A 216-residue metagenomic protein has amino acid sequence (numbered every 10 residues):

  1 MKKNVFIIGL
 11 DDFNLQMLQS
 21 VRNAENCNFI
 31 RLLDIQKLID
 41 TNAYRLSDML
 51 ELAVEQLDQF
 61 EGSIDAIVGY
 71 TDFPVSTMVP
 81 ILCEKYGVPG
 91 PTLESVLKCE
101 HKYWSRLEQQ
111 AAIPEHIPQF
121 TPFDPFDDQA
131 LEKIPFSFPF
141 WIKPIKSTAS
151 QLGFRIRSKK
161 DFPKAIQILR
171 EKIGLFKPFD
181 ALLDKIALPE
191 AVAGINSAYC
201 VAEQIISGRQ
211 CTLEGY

Functional and structural regions predicted by a protein language model:
M1-S95, F126-Q129: ATP-binding N-terminal substructure of ATP-dependent carboxylate-amine bond-forming enzymes
I8, K143, E203: Short beta-strand segments
D11-D12, K146-T148, I206-R209: Glycine-rich beta-alpha junction loops
R22, A112, S137, I168-K172: Alpha-helix boundary/capping residues
F29-R31, F120, G153: Conserved beta-strand scaffold positions in the cores of enzyme catalytic domains, especially in NTP/NDP-utilizing
N42-Y44, M49-E61, S76, P80 (+6 more regions): N-terminal beta-alpha lobe that positions the nucleotide/phosphoryl donor in ATP/NTP-coupled carboxylate activation
F73, P144, L213-G215: Generic detector of well-ordered alpha-helical packing
K160, I166-Y216: Phosphate-binding site of ATP-dependent enzymes
